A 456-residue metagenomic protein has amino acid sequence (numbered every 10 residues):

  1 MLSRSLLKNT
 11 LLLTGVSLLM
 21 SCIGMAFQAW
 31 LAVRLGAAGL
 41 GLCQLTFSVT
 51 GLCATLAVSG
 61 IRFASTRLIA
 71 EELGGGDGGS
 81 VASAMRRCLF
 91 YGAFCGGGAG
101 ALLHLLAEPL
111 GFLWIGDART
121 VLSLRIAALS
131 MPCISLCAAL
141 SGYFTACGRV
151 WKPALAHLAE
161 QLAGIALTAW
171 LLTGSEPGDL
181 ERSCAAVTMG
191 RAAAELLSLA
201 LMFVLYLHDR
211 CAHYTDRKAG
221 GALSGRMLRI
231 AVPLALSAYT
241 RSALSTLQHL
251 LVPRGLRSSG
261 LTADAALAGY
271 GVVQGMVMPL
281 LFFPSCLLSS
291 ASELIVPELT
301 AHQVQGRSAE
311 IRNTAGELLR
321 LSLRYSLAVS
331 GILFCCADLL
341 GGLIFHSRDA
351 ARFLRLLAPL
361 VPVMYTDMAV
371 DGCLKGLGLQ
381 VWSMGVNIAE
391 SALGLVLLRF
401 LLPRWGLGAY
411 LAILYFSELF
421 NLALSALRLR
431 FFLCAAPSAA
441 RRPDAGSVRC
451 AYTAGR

Functional and structural regions predicted by a protein language model:
M1-I23, G79, S83, K218-R241 (+3 more regions): N-terminal membrane topogenesis motif
S5-F63, G100, H104, S130-M131 (+1 more regions): Signature of the first transmembrane helix
N9-G24, G190-Y206, G221-L294: Transmembrane helical elements of multi-pass membrane transporters/channels
M20, Q28, S59-T66, I126-T145 (+6 more regions): Short runs within selected transmembrane alpha-helices of multi-pass transporters and secretion channels
S59-G74, L281-Q305: Helix-loop junctions and terminal segments of transmembrane helices in multi-pass membrane transport/translocation
F63-E108, L122, S135, A309-V329: Membrane-water interface segments that mark the loop-to-transmembrane alpha-helix transition
G98-G116, A328-H346: Short membrane-interface helical motifs at transmembrane helix boundaries in multi-pass membrane transporters
W170-P177, A193-K218, H249, D371 (+2 more regions): C-terminal transmembrane helix end/exit motif
